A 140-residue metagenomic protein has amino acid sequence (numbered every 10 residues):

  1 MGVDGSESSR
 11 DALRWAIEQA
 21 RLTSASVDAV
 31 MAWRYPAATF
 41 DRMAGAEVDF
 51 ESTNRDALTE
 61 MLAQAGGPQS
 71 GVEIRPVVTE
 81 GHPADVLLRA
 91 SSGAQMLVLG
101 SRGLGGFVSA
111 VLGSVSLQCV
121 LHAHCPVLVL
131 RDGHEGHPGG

Functional and structural regions predicted by a protein language model:
M1-A44, V48: Small/aliphatic-rich secondary-structure junction motif
D4, L62, R102-G103: Short glycine-/small-residue-rich Rossmann-like dinucleotide-binding loops
S8, L22, Q64-L99, H134-G140: Structural beta-alpha unit
A16, V27, L87, V98 (+1 more regions): Hydrophobic structural packing positions in well-ordered secondary structure
D28-V30, R75-T79, L128: General small-molecule cofactor/ligand-binding pocket signal
A46-A57: A short acidic, glycine-rich active-site loop that binds or catalyzes chemistry on phosphate/adenosine moieties
M96-L121, D132, G136-G140: Glycine-rich, Arg-bearing micro-motifs that act as flexible, cationic patches
H124: A short alpha->beta transition loop at the rim of the catalytic pocket in nucleotide-sugar-dependent
